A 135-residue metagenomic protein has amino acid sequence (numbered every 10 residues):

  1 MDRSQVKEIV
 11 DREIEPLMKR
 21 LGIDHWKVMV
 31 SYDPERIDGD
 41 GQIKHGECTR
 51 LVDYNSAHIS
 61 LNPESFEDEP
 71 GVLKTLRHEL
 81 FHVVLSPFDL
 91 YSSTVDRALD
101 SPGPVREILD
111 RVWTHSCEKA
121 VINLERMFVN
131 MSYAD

Functional and structural regions predicted by a protein language model:
M1-P70, P87-D135: Metalloprotease/metallohydrolase-associated module, dominated by Zn2+-dependent proteases
K74-P87: Active-site recognition of the HExxH zinc-binding catalytic motif
